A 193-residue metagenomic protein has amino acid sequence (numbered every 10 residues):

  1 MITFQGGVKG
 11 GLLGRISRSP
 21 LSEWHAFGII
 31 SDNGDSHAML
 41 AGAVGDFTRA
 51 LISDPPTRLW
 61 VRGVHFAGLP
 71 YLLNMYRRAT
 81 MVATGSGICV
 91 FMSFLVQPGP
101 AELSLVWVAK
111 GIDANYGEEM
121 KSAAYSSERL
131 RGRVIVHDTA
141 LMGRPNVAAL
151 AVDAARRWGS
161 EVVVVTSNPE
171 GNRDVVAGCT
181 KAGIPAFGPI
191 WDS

Functional and structural regions predicted by a protein language model:
M1-S193: FNR-like FAD-binding dehydrogenase module
